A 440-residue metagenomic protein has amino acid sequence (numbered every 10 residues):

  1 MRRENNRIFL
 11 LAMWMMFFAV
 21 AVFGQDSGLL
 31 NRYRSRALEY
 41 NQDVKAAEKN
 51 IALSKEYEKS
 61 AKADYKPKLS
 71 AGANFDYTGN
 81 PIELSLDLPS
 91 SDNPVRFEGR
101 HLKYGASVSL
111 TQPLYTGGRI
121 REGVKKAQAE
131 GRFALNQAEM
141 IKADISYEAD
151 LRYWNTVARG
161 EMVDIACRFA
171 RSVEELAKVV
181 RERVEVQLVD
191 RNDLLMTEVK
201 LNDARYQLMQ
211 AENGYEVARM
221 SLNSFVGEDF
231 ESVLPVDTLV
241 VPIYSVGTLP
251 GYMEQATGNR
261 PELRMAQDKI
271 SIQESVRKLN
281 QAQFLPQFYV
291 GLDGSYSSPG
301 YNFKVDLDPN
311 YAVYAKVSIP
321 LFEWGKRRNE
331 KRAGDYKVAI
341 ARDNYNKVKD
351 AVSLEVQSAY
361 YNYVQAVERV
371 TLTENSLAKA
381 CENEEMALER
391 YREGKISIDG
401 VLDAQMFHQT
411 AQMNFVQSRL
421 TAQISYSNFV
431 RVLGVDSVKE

Functional and structural regions predicted by a protein language model:
M1-N31, L38, E440: Bacterial Sec-dependent N-terminal signal peptides
R2, R7, R32, E56-E58 (+6 more regions): Periplasmic alpha-helical coiled-coil/stalk elements that build and connect Gram-negative outer-membrane
G24-N74, F230-S271, L321, K349 (+1 more regions): Bacterial Sec-pathway N-terminal export signals of envelope proteins
K45, K68-L88, V95-H101, T111-M140 (+6 more regions): Small/polar (Gly/Ser/Thr/Ala-rich) solvent-exposed segments that form structured loops/beta-strands/short helices used
A46-A61, I141, I145-D164, E182 (+4 more regions): Amphipathic alpha-helical coiled-coil segments
Y104-L110, Y252, Y311-V317: Hydrophobic, lipid-facing positions within transmembrane beta-strands of outer-membrane proteins
